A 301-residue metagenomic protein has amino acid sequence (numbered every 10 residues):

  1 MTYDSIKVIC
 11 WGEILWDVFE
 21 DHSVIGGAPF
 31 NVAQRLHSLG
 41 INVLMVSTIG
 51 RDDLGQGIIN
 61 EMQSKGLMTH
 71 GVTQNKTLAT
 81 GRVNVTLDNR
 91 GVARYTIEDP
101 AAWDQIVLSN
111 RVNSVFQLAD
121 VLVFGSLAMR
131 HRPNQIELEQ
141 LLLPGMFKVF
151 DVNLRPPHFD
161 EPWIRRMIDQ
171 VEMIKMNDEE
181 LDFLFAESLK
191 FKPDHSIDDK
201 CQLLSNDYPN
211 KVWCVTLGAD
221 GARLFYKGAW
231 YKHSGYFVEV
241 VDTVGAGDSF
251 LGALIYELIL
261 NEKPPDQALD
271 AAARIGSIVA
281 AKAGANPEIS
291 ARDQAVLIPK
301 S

Functional and structural regions predicted by a protein language model:
M1-I9, E61-Q74, N89-W230, K263 (+1 more regions): Ribokinase/PfkB-type carbohydrate-kinase core domain
I6, D17, S38, K211 (+1 more regions): Conserved post-catalytic alpha-helical subdomain immediately downstream of the catalytic base and nucleotide-binding
V8, D17-V83, L87-V92, I97-W103 (+1 more regions): Substrate-binding N-lobe of the ribokinase-like
G12: Active-site beta-alpha turn of Rossmann-fold NAD(P)-dependent dehydrogenases/reductases
W16, R51, L154-P156, E180 (+3 more regions): Short, glycine/acidic-enriched loop or turn micro-motifs at the edges of active sites
Q34, S38, N60, Q140-L143 (+2 more regions): Short, well-ordered alpha-helices that flank and scaffold nucleotide-derived cofactor binding pockets
I49, L127, V238: Hydrophobic pocket-lining residues within nucleotide cofactor-binding pockets
T80, T216, T243: Ser/Thr-centric signal marking residues that sit in or immediately flank functional binding/regulatory motifs
